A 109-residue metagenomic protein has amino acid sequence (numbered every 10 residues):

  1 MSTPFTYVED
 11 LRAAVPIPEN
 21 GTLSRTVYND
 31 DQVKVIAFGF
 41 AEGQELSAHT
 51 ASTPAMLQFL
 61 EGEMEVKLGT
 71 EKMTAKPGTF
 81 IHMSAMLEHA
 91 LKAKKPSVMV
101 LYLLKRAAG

Functional and structural regions predicted by a protein language model:
M1-Q32, K67: A short, N-terminal "cap"/entry segment at the start of jelly-roll beta-barrel domains of the cupin/DSBH fold
G21, K34-A51: Conserved short histidine dyad/triad with adjacent acidic residue
G39-A41, S52-V66: Short, conserved beta-strand element in jelly-roll/cupin
L60-E61, K76-P77, K95: A cytosolic small-molecule/anion-sensing beta-strand core signal
T70-A85: Short acidic-glycine-tyrosine-enriched beta hairpin
A85-G109: Ligand-binding loop in jelly-roll beta-barrel domains
